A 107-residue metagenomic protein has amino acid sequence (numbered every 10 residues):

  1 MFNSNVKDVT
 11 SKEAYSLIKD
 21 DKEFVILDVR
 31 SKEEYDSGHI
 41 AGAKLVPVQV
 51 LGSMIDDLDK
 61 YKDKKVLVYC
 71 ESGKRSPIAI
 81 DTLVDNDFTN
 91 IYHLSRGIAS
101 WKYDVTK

Functional and structural regions predicted by a protein language model:
M1-F24, K32-K65, E71-K107: Rhodanese-like catalytic fold shared by cysteine-dependent sulfurtransferases and DSP/PTP-type phosphatases
